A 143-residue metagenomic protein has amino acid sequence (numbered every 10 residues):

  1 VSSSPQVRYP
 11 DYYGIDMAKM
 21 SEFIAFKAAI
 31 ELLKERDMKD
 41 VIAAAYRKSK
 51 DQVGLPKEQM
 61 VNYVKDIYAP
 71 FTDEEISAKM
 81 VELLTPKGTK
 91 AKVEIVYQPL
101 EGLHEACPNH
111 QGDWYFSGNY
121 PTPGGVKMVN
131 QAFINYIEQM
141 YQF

Functional and structural regions predicted by a protein language model:
V1-F143: PRPP-associated nucleotide enzymes
